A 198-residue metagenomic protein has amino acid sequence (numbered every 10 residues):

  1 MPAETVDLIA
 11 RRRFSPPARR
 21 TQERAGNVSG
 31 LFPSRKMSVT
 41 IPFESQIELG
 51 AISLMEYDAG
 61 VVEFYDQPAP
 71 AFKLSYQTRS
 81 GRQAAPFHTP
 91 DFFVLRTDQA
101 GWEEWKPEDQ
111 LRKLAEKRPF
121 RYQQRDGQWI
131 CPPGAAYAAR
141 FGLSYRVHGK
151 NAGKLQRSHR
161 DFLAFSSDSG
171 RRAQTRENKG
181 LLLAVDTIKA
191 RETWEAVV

Functional and structural regions predicted by a protein language model:
M1-V198: Electrostatic, structured charged patches in enzyme active sites and in nucleic-acid/phosphate-binding
